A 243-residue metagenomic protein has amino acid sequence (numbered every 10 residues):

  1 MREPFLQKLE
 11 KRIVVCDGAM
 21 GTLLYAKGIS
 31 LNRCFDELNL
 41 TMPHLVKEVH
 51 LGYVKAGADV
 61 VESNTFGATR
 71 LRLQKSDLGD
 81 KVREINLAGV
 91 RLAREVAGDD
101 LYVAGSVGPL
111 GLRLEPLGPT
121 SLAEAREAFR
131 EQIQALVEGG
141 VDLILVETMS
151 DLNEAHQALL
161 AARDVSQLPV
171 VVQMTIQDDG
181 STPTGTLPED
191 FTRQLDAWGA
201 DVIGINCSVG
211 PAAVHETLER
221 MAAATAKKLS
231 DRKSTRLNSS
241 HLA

Functional and structural regions predicted by a protein language model:
M1-R236: Domain-level signal for soluble alpha/beta catalytic cores
L237-A243: Single conserved hydrophobic/aromatic residue that forms the stacking wall/gate of nucleotide- or nucleobase-binding
